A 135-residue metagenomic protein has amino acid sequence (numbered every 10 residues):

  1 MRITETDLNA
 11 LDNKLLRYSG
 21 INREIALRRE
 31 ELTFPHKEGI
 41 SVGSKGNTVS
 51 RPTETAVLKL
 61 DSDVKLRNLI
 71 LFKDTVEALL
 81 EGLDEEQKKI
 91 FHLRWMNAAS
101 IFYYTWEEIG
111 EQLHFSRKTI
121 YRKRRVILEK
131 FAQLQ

Functional and structural regions predicted by a protein language model:
M1-G82, E108: N-terminal interaction/assembly modules
G82-L83, L134: Alpha-helix C-cap/termination motif
L83-Y104: Short amphipathic alpha helix immediately N-terminal
A98-K118: Helix-turn-helix DNA-binding module
L128-Q135: C-terminal flanking helix
